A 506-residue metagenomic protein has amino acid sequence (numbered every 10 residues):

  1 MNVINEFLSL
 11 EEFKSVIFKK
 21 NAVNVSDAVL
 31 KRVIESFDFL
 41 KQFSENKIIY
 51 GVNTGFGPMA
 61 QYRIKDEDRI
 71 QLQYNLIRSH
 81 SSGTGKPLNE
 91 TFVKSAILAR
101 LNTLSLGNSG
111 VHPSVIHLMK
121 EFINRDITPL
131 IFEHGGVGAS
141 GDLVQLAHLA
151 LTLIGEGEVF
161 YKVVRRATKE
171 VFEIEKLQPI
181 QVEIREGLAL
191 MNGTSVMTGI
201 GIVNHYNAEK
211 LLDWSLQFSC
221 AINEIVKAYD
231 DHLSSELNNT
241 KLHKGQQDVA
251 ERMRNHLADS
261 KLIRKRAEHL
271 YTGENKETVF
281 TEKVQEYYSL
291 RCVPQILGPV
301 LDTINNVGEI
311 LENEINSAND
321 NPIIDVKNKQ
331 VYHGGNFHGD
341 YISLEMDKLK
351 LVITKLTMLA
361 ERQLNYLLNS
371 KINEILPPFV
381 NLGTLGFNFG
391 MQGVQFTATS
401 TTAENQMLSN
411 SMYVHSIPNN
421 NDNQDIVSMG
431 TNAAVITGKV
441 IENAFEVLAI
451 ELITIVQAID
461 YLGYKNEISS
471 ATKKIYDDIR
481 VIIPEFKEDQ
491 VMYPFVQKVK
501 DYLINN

Functional and structural regions predicted by a protein language model:
N2-N21, V25-R32, S36-F39, R69 (+1 more regions): C-terminal auxiliary extensions adjacent to catalytic cores
N2-N46, Q71-F132, N223, E236-N239: Glycine-rich, flexible loop motifs
S44-I48, D126-P129, L146, Y206 (+1 more regions): Hydrophobic alpha-helical context, especially transmembrane and signal-peptide helices
Y50-I64, D68-L72, S79-L104, L130-I154 (+1 more regions): FAD-binding core of FAD-dependent oxidoreductases, characterized by glycine-rich FAD pyrophosphate-binding loops
H117-N124, V144-A147, L151, D213: A broadly conserved amphipathic alpha-helix scaffold signal in soluble, globular proteins
